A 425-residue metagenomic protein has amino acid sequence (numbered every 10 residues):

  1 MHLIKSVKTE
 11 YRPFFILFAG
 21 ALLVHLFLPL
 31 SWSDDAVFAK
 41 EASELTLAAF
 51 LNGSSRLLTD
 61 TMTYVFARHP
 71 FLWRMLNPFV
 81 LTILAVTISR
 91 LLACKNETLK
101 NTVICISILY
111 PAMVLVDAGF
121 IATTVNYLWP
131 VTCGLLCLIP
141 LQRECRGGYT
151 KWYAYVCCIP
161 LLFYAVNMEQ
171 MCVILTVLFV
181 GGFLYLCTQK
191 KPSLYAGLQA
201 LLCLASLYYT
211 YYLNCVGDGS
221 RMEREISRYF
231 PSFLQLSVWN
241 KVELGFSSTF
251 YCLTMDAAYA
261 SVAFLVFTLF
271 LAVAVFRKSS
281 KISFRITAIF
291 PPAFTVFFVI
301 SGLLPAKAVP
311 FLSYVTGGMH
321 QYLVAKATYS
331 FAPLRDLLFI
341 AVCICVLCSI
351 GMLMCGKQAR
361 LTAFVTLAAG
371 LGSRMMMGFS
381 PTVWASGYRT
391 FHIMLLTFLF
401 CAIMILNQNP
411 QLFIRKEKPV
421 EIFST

Functional and structural regions predicted by a protein language model:
M1-L22: Start-transfer (signal-anchor) and selected internal transmembrane alpha helices of multi-pass inner/ER membrane
H25-L72, C172-V173, C187, P192-S349 (+2 more regions): Transmembrane catalytic cores of multi-pass membrane glycosyltransferases and polysaccharide-assembly enzymes
R56, I104-Q142, A325-S349, S373-A402: Membrane-interface micro-motifs in multi-pass membrane enzymes
M75-N101, L136: Transmembrane-helix motifs of polytopic, lipid-linked glycan transferases
I83-R90, L136-R143, L178-L186, F267-A274 (+2 more regions): Transmembrane alpha-helices and membrane-interface helical segments of multi-pass integral membrane enzymes
R143-F163, S193-L198: Short hydrophobic alpha-helices at membrane interfaces in multi-pass membrane enzymes
W152-V180, L204: Membrane-interface alpha helices of multi-pass inner-membrane proteins
T287-P292, I340-L367, L371, P410-T425: Signature aromatic-anchored transmembrane alpha helix within multi-pass, membrane-resident enzymes that catalyze glycan
